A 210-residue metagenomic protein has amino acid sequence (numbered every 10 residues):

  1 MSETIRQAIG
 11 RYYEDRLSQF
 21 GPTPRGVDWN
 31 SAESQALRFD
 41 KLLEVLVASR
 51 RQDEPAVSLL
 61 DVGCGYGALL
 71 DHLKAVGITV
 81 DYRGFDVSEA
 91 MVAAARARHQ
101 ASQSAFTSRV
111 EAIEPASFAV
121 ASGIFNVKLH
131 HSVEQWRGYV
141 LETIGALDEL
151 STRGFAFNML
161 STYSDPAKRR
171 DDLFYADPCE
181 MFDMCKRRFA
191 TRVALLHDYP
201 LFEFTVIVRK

Functional and structural regions predicted by a protein language model:
M1-P24: N-terminal, positively charged/glycine-rich alpha-helical extensions of SAM-dependent methyltransferases
E33-E54: Conserved alpha-helix/loop element of class I SAM-dependent methyltransferases that forms part of the SAM/SAH-binding
L60, G67-T107: Class I SAM-dependent methyltransferase SAM/SAH-binding core
F106-P115: Short acidic low-complexity segments
F118-R137: A short SAM/SAH-binding and catalytic strip from SAM-dependent methyltransferases
S151-M159: Conserved beta-strand signature within the Rossmann-like core of class I S-adenosyl-L-methionine
L173-F189: Short alpha-helix
L195-K210: Core SAM-dependent methyltransferase catalytic element
